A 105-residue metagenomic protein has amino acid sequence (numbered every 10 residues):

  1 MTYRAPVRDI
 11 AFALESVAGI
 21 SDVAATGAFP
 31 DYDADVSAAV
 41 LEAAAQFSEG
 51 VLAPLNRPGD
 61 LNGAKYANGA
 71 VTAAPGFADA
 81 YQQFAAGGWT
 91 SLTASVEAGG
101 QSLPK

Functional and structural regions predicted by a protein language model:
M1-K105: Amphipathic, small/basic residue-rich leader segments at the start of a protein or domain
